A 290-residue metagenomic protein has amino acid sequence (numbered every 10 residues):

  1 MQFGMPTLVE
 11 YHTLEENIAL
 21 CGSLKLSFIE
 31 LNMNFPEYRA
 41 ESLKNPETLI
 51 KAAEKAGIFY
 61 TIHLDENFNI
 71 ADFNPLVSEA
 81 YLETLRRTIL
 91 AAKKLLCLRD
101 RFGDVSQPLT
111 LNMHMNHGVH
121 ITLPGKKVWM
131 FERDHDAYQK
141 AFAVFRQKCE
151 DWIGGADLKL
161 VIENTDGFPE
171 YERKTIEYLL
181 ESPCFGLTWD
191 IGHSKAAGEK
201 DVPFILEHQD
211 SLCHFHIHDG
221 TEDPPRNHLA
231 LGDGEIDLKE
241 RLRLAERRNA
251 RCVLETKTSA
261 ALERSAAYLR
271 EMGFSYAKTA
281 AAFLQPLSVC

Functional and structural regions predicted by a protein language model:
M1-G4, D65-F68, T122-G125: N-terminal small/glycine-rich loop or linker at the start of catalytic domains across soluble metabolic enzymes
Q2, Y11, E15-G22, A71-F73 (+4 more regions): Histidine-acidic metal/acid-base catalytic patches
P6-E10, N32-P36, D65-N67, N116-G118 (+4 more regions): Active-site beta-loop-alpha junctions enriched in small/polar residues
E10-H12, N17-Y38: Basic, amphipathic N-terminal segments that precede the first structured/catalytic domain
S27-Y38, F59-H63, T110-N112, L187: Short, well-structured secondary-structure segments
L31-K51: Glycine-rich, proline-tolerant flexible connector loops at the mouths of alpha/beta enzymes
K44-G57, V144-W152, Y178, F204-E207 (+1 more regions): Catalytic-core regions built around general acid/base machinery
E54-F59, I70-G186: Active-site acidic/histidine proton-transfer and metal-coordination neighborhood in alpha/beta enzyme cores
